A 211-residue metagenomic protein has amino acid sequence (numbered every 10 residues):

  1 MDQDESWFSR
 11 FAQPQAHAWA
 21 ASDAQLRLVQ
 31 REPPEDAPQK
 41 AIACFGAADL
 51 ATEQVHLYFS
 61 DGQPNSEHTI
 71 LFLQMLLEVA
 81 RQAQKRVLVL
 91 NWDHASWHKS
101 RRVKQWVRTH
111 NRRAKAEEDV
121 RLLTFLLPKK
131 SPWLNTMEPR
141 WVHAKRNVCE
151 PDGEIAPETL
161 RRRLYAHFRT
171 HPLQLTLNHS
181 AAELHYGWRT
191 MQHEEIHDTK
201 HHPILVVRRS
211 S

Functional and structural regions predicted by a protein language model:
M1-M75, E195-V207: Extended, low-complexity cationic-aromatic segments
D4, K85-K99, L127, N135: Acidic/histidine-rich, metal-coordinating catalytic segments
F11-P14, K99-K104, M137: A short acidic (Asp/Glu
Q25-E35, H110-P139, D152-G153: RNase H-like polynucleotidyl transferase catalytic core
T69-V89: Short, basic/hydrophobic alpha-helical segments
L76-A83, H110-A114, H167: Hydrophobic helix-cap positions at the C-terminus of alpha-helices in RecA-like/P-loop ATPase nucleotide-binding cores
R102-R112: GTPase G-domain guanine-specificity segment
R121, K130, L134-S211: C-terminal anion-handling pockets and recognition modules
